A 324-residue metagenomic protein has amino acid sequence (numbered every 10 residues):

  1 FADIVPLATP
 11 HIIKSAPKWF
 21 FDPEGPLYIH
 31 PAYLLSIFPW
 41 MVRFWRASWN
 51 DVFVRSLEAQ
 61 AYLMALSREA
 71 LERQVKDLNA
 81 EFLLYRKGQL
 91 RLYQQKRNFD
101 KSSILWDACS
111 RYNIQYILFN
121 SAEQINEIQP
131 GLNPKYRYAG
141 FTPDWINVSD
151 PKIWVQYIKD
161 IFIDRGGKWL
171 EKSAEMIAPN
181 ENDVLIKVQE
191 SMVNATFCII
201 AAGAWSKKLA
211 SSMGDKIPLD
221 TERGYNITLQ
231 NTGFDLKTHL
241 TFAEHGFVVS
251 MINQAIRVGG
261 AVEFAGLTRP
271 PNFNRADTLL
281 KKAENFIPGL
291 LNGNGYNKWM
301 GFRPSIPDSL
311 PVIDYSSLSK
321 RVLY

Functional and structural regions predicted by a protein language model:
F1-Y62, F82: Glycine-rich active-site loop/strand segments that organize a redox cofactor
P39-D160: Rossmann-like flavin
L84-R86, L170, L219-E222, I287-M300: A short coil-to-beta-strand element that immediately follows conserved catalytic motifs
F119-Q129, N147, K168-V184: A conserved short coil-to-beta-strand element within the FAD-binding core of flavoproteins
Y138-W145, S149-D160, K172-E175, S212-M213 (+3 more regions): Flavin (primarily FAD) cofactor-binding/catalytic cores of flavoenzymes
V184-K237, N272, G289: Central helical "cap/lid" subdomain
A243-E244, E284-Y324: C-terminal catalytic lobe of FAD-dependent flavoproteins
I252-F286: Conserved FAD/dinucleotide-binding core of flavoprotein oxidoreductases
